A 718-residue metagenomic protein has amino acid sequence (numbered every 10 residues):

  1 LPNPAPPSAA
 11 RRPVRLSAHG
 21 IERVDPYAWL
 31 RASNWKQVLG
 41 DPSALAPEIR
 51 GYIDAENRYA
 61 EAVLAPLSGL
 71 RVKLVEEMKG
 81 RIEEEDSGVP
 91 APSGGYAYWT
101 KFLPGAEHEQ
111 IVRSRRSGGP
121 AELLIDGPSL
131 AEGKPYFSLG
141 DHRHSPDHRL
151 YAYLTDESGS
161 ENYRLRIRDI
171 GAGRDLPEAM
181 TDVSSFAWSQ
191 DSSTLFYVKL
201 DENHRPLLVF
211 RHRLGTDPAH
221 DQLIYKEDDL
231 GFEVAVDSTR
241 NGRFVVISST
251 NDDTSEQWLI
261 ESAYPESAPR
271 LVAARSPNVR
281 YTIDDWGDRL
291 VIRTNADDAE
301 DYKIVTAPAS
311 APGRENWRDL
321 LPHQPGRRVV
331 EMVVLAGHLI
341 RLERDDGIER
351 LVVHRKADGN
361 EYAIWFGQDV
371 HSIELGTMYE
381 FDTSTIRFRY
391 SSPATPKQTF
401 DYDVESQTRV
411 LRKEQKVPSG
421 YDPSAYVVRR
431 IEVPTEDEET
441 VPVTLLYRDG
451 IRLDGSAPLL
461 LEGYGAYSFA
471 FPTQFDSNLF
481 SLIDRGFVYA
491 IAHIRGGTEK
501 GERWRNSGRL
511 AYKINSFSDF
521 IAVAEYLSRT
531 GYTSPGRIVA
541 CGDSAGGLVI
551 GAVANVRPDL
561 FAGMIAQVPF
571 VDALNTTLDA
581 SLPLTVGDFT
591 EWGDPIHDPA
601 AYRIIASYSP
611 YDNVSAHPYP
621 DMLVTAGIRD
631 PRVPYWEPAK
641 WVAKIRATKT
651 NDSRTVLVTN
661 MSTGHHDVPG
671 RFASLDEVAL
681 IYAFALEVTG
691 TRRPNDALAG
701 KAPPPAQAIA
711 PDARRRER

Functional and structural regions predicted by a protein language model:
L1-L64, V72-D86, L698-E717: N-terminal pre-domain segments of enzymes
A46-R143, L154, F232-D285, V330-E331 (+7 more regions): Non-catalytic accessory segments flanking enzyme active sites
G95, D147-R149, D191-S193, N241-R243 (+3 more regions): Short coil/turn segments that connect the beta-strands within blades of beta-propeller domains
R113-S114, R166-I170, F210-T216, L259-A263 (+2 more regions): Beta-propeller blade signature
A121-D141, A152-K199, N203-F210, H220-K226: Asp-box/WD-like beta-propeller blade repeats and closely related beta-sheet repeat scaffolds
P128-H142, L154-S160, G171-R174, V404-T408 (+7 more regions): Cap/lid segment of the alpha/beta-hydrolase catalytic domain
L207-T250: Polar, glycine-rich mid-to-C-terminal structural blocks that act as macromolecule-binding/assembly scaffolds
I491-R718: Active-site-proximal cap/loop segments of hydrolase catalytic domains
